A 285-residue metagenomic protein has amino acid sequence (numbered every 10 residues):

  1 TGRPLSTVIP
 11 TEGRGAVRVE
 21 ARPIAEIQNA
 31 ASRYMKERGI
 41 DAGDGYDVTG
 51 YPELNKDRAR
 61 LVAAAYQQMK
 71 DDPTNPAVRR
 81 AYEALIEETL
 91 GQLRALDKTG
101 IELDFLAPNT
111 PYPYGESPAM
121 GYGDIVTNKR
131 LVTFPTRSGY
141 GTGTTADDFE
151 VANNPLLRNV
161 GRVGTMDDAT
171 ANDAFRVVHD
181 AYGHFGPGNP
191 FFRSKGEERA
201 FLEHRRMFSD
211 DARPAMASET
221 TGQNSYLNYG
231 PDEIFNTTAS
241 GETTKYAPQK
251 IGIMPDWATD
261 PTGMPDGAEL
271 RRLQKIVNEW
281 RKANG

Functional and structural regions predicted by a protein language model:
G2, G39, G100, N236 (+2 more regions): Short, flexible coil/linker elements and helix-boundary hinge sites characteristic of intrinsically disordered
G2-R162: Glycine-rich short-loop/terminal segments
G2-R3, T7-V8, E12-R14, Y226 (+4 more regions): Compositionally biased regions
I86-L90, K98, L103-G241, Y246 (+1 more regions): Core of folded catalytic or high-affinity ligand/protein-binding domains in predominantly eukaryotic proteins
G230-N284: Charge-dense, extended regions
